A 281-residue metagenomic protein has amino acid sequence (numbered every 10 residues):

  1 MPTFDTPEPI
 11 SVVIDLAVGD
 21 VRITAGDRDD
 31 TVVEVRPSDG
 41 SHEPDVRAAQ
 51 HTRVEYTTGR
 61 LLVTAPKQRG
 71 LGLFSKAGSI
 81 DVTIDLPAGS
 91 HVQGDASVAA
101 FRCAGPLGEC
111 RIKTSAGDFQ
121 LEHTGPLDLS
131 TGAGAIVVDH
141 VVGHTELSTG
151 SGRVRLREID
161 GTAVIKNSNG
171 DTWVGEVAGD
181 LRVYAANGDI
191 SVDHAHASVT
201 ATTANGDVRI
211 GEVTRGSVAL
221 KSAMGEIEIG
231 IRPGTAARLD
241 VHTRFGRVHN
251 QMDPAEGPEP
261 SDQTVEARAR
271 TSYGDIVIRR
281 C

Functional and structural regions predicted by a protein language model:
M1-C281: Intrinsically disordered, low-complexity terminal regions
